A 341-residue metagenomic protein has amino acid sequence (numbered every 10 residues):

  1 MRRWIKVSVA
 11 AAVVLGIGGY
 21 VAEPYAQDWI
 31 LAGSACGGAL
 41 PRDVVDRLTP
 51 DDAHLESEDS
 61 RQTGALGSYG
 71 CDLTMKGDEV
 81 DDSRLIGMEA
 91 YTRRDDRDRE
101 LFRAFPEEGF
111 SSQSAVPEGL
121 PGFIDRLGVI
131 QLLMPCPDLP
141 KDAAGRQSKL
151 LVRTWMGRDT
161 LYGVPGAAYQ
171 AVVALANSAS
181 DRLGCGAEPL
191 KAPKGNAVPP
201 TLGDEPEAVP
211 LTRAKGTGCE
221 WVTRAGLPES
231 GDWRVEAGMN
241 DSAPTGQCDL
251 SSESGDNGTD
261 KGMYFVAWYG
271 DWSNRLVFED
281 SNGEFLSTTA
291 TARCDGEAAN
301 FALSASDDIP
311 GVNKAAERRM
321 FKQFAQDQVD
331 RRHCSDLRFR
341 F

Functional and structural regions predicted by a protein language model:
R2-P24: Hydrophobic membrane-insertion alpha-helices, especially the h-region of bacterial N-terminal signal peptides
A22-F102, A187-C248, A325, V329-F341: Extracytoplasmic low-complexity, Pro/Thr/Ser/Ala/Gly-rich segments that lie immediately after a secretion/anchoring
R47-T49, A53-E56, S112-R126, G231-W233 (+1 more regions): Generic detector of solvent-exposed, compositionally biased contiguous segments
A65-P199: Long, acidic/polar, low-complexity amphipathic helices and coiled-coil-like
Y69-K76, R146-T154, Q247-S252, G296-D307: Short, hydrophobic/proline-enriched secondary-structure or compact coil segments at domain edges
G77-R84, E253-Y264, P310-V312: Short, surface-exposed beta-strand/loop "edge" segments at domain boundaries and coil↔beta transitions
R158-L161, G166-A208, R213-G218, P244 (+1 more regions): Extracellularly exposed regions in secreted/surface proteins, prominently low-complexity, repeat-rich
P228-T291: Flexible, solvent-exposed loop/hinge segments that line or gate ligand/substrate-binding clefts
